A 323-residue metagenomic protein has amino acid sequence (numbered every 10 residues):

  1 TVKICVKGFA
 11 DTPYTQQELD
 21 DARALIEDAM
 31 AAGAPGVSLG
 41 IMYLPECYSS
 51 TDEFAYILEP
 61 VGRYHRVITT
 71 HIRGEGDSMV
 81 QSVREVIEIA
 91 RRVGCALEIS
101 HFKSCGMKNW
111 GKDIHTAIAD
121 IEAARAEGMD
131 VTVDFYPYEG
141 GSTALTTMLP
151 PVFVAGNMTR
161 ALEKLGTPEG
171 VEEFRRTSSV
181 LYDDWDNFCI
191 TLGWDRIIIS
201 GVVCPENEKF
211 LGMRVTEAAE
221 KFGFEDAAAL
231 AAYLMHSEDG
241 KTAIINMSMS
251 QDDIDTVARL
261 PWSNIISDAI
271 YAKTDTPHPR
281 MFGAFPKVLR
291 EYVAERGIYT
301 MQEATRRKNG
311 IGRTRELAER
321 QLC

Functional and structural regions predicted by a protein language model:
T1-Q16, A22-L44, L58, R91 (+2 more regions): Active-site neighborhoods of metal-dependent hydrolases
L19, D28-E85: Divalent metal-binding pocket/active-site signature
I72, Y299-T300: Inter-helical turn/loop segments and adjacent helix faces that build the functional surface of alpha-helical bundle
D77-V80, G111, H115, G283 (+2 more regions): An alpha-helix initiation/capping motif
A227-M235, M301-R313: Short, well-structured alpha-helical segments that form the helix of a local strand-helix-strand
W262, N309-C323: Structural signature of the urease/amidohydrolase superfamily beta/alpha-barrel
K273, E303-R307, L322: Glycan-recognition and catalytic regions of carbohydrate-active enzymes
